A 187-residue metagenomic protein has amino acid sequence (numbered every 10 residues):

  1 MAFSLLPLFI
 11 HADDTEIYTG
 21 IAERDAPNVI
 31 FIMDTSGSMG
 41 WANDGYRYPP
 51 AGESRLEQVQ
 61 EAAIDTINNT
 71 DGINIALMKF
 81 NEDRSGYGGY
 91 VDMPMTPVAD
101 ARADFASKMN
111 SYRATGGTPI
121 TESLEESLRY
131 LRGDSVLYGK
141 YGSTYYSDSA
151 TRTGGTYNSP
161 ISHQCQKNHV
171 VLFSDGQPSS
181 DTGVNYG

Functional and structural regions predicted by a protein language model:
F3-Y46, G142-Q164, D181: Acidic, polar low-complexity linker/tail segments
A22, A26, P49-V59, R102 (+2 more regions): Solvent-exposed, acidic/flexible segments
R24-S36, M93-F105, V170: Short coil-to-beta-strand
V29, M33-S36, V59, L77-F80 (+2 more regions): DG-centered beta-turn motif at the end of beta-strands
M39-I75, T118-P119: …and closely analogous acidic/polar surface helices at protein-protein or active-site interfaces in A-domain-like
T70, N81-Y146, Q177-Y186: Short, charged loop segments at secondary-structure junctions
T70-G72, I161-K167: Short helix-terminating capping/connector loops at secondary-structure junctions
